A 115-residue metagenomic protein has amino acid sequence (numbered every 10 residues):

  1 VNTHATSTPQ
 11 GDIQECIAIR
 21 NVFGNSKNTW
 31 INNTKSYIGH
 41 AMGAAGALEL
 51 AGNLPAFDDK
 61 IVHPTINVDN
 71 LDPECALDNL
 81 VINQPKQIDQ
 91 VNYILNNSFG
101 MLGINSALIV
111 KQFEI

Functional and structural regions predicted by a protein language model:
V1-I115: Conserved "HGTGT" condensation-loop signature of ketosynthase/thiolase-family condensing enzymes that catalyze
